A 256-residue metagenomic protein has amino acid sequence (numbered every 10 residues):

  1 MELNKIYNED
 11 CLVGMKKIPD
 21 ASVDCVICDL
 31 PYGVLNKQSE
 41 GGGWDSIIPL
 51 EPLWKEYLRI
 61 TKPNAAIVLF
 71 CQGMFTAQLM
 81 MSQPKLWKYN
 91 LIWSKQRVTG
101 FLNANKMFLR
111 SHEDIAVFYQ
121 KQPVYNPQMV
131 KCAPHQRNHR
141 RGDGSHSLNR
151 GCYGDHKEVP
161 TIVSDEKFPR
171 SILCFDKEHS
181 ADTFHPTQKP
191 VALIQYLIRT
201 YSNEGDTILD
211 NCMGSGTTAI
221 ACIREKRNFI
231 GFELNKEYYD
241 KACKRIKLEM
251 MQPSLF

Functional and structural regions predicted by a protein language model:
E2-G231, E237-Y239: Core catalytic lobe of class I
A242-C243: Conserved SAM-binding loop
M251: Alpha-helical interaction elements
S254-F256: Acidic, low-complexity intrinsically disordered tails
